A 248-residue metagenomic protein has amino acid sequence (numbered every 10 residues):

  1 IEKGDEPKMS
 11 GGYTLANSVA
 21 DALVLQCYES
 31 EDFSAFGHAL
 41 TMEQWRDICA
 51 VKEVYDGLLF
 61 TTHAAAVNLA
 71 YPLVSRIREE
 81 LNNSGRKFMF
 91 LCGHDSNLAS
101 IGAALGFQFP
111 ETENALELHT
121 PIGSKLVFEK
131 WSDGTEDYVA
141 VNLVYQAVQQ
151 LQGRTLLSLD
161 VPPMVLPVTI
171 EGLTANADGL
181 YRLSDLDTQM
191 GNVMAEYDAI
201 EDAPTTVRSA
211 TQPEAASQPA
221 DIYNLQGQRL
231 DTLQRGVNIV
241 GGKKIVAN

Functional and structural regions predicted by a protein language model:
I1-M89, G93-A203: Signature for phosphate-centric chemistry
F107, D221-Y223, I245: Assembly/interface hotspot detector across virion components, adhesins/toxins, and nucleic-acid enzymes
V144, L225, A247-N248: Conserved beta-strand termini and adjacent loop/short-helix elements that scaffold enzyme active sites in alpha/beta
D202-Q226: Residue-level detector of functionally pivotal "anchor" positions at catalytic/ligand-binding pockets or at interdomain
Q228-L230: C-terminal trimerization/auto-chaperone modules of long, extracellular attachment fibers and adhesins
T232-Q234: Surface-exposed, short loops/turns at beta-strand junctions within beta-sandwich domains
V237-N248: C-terminal tail/sorting-segment detector
